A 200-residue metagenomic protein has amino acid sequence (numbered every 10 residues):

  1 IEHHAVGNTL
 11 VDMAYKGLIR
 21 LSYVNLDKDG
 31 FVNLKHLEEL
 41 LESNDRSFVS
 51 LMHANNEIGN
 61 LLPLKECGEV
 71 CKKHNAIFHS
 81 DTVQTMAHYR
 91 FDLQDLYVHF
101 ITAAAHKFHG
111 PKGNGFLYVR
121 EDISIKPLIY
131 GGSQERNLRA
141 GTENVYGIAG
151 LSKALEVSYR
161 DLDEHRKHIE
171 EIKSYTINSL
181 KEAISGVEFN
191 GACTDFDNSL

Functional and structural regions predicted by a protein language model:
I1-L200: Pyridoxal 5′-phosphate
